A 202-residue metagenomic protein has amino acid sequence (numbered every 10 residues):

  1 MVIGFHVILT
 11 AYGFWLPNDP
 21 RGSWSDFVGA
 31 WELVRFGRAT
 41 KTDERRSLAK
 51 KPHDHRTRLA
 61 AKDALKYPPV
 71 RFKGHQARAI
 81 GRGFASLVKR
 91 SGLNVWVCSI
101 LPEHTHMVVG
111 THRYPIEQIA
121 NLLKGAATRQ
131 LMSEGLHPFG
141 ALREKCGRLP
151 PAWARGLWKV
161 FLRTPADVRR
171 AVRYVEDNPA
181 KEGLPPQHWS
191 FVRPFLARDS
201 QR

Functional and structural regions predicted by a protein language model:
M1-R202: Short catalytic/metal-binding and nucleic-acid-binding patches
